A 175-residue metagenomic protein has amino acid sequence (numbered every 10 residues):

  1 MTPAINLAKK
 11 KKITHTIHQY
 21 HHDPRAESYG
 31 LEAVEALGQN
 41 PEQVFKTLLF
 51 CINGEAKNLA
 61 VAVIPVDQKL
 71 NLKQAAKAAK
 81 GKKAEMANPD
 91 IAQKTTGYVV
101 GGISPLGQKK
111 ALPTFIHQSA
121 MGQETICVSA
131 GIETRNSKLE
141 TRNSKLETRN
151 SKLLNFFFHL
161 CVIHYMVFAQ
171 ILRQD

Functional and structural regions predicted by a protein language model:
M1-D175: Extended, low-hydrophobicity, polar/charged segments
